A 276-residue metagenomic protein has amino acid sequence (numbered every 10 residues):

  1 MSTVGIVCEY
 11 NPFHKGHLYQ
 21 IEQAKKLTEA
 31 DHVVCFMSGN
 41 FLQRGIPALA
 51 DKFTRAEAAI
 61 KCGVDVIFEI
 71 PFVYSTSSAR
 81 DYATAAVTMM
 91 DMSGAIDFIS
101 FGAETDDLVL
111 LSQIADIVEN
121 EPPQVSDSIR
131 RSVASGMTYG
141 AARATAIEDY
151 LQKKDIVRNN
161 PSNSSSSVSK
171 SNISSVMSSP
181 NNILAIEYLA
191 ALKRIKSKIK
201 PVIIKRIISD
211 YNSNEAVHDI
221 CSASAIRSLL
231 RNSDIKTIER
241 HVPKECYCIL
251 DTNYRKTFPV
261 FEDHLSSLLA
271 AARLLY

Functional and structural regions predicted by a protein language model:
M1-R55: N-terminal catalytic cores of NTP/NDP-binding nucleotidyl/phosphoryl-transfer enzymes
C8, L42-Q43, A59, V73-Y74 (+1 more regions): Short, contiguous strand/loop micro-motifs
K25, A56-I60, A190-K193, R227: Class I S-adenosyl-L-methionine
K25-K26, I60, V87, D91-M92: Non-catalytic positions within long, well-ordered alpha-helices that form the structural scaffold/packing of enzyme
D31, D65, D97: Receiver (REC) domain switch/active-site residues of two-component response regulators
A50-T54, C62, S77, D81 (+1 more regions): Generic alpha-helix structural propensity
A56-P71: A glycine-rich helix N-cap at a beta->alpha junction
E69-Y276: Active-site cores that bind ATP or allylic diphosphates and position pyrophosphate for catalysis
